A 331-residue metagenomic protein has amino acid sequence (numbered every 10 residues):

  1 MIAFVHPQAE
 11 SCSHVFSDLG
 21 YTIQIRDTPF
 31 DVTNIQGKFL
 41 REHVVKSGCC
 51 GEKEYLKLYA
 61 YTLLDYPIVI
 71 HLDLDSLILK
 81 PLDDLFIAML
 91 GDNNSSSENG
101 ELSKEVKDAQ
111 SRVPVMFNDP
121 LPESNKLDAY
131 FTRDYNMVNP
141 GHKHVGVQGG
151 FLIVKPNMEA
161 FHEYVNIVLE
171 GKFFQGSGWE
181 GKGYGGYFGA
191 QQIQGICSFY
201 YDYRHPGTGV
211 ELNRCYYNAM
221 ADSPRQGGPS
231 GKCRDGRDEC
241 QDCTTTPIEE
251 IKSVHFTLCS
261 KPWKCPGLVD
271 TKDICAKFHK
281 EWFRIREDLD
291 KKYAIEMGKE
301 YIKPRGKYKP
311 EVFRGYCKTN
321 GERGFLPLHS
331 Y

Functional and structural regions predicted by a protein language model:
M1-P7: Short internal beta-strands
I2, Y21-R26, V210: General small-molecule cofactor/ligand-binding pocket signal
A3, F161, L169-Y331: A glycosyltransferase accessory/donor-loop signature
E10-S11, P29-I35, V138, Y217-D222: A short acidic, often aromatic-flanked loop/helix-cap motif at beta-alpha or helix-coil junctions that lines enzyme
E10-T22, L268: Short, aromatic/basic amphipathic alpha-helical patches
I23-I25, F30-K53: An acidic/histidine-cluster motif and surrounding catalytic segment that typifies divalent-metal-assisted enzyme active
I25-D31, K53-P140, H144-G146, F151-F161: GT-A fold catalytic core of metal-dependent nucleotide-sugar glycosyltransferases, centered on the diacidic
Q36-S47, G146-Q148, Q226-C233: Short, surface-exposed amphipathic charged segments that create phosphate/polyanion-binding patches used for binding
